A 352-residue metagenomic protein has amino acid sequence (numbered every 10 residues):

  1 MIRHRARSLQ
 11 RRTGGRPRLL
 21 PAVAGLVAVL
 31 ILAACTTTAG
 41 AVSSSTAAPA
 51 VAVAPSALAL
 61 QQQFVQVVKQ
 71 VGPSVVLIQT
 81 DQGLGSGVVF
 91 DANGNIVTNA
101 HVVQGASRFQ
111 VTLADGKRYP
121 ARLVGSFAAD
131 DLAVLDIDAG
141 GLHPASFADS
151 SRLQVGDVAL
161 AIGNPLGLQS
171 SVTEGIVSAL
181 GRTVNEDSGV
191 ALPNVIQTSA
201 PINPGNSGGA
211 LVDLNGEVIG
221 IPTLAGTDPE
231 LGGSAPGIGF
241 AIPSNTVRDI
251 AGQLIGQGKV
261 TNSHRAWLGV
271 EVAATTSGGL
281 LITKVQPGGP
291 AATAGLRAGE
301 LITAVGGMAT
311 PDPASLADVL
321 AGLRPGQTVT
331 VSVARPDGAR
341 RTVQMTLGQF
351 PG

Functional and structural regions predicted by a protein language model:
I2-R3, Q327-G352: Intrinsically disordered, Ser/Thr/Pro/Gly-rich linkers and terminal tails that flank and connect PDZ domains
R5-V27: N-terminal export and membrane-targeting signals
I31-A34: C-terminal motif of bacterial Sec signal peptides marking the signal peptidase cleavage site
T36-G278, A317, A321, P336-A339 (+1 more regions): Serine-dependent protease modules
I96-V97, A291-A314: Conserved PDZ fold ligand-binding element
A139-P144, I282-Q286, T310-P313: Short, structured beta-strand/loop micro-motifs enriched in basic residues and often containing a Trp
A148-S150, A210, P290-L301, G322-R324: A short glycine-leucine-enriched loop at secondary-structure breakpoints that most characteristically corresponds
A304-S332: PDZ domains, with a preference for the canonical peptide-binding region formed by the helix
